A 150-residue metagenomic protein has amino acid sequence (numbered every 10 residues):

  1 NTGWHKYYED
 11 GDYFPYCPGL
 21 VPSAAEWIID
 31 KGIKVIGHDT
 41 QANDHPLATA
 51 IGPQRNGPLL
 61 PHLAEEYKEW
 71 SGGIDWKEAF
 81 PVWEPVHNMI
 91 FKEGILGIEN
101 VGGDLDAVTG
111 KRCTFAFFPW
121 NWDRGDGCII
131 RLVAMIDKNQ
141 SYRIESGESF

Functional and structural regions predicted by a protein language model:
N1-F150: Active-/binding-site microenvironments in catalytic and ligand-binding cores
